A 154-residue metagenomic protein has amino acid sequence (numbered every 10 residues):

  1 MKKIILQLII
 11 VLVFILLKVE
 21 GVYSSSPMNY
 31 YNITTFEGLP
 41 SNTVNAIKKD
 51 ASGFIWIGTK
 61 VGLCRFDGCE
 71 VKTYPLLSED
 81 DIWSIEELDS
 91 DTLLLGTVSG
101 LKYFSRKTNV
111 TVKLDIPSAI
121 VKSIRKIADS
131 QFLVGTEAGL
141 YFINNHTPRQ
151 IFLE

Functional and structural regions predicted by a protein language model:
M1-E154: Carboxylate-rich, polar loop motifs that coordinate divalent cations or form catalytic acidic clusters
